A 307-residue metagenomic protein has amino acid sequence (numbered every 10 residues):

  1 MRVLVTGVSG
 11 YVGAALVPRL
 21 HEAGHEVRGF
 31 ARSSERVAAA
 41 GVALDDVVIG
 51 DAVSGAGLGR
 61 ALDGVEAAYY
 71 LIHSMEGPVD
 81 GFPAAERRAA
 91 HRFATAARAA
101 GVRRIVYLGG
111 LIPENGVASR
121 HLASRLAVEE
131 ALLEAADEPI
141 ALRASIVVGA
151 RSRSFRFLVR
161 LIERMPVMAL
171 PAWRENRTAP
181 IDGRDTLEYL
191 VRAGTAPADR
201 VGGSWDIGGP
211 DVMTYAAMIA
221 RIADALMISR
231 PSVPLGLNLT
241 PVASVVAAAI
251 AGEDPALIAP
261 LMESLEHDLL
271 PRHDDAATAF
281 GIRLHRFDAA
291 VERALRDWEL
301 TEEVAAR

Functional and structural regions predicted by a protein language model:
R2, Y189-P260, P271-R307: Mid/C-terminal beta-alpha module of Rossmann-like enzyme folds, strongest in SDR-family dehydrogenases/epimerases
V3-H25: N-terminal Rossmann NAD(P)H-binding glycine-rich loop of SDR-like oxidoreductase domains
T6, F30, L71, I105-G110 (+1 more regions): SDR active-site strand-loop-helix element
L16, A23, A40, N115-I228: Oxidoreductase cofactor-interface core, primarily capturing Rossmann-like NAD(P)-dependent enzymes
G29, S34-A100, G110-E114: NAD(P)H-binding glycine-rich loop region in Rossmannoid oxidoreductase-like domains and their noncatalytic homologs
S54, A89-R92, R104, A127-V128 (+1 more regions): Conserved cofactor-binding/catalytic machinery of classical short-chain dehydrogenase/reductase
A99-R104, A136-D137: A short helix->loop->beta-strand "cap" motif at the edges of active sites that frequently abuts
